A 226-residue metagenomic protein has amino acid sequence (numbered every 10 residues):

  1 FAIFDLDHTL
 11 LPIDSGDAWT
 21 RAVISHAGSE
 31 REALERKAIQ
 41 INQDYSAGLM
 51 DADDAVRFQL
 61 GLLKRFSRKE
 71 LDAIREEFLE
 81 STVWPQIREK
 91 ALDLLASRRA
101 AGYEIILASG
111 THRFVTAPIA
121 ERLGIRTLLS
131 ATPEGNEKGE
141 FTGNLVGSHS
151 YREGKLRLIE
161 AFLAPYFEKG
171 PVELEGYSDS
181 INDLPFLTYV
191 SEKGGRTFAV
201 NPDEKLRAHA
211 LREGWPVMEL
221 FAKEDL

Functional and structural regions predicted by a protein language model:
F1, A73-E76, E80-L226: C-terminal cap/substrate-recognition subdomain and adjoining C-terminal extension of metal-dependent phosphatase-like
F1-M50: Active-site neighborhood of HAD-like aspartate-dependent phosphohydrolases
F4-H8, R21-I24, V56-L62, E77-T82 (+1 more regions): Short acidic/polar alpha-helix capping motifs at helix-coil junctions
I13, E35, L49, D53 (+2 more regions): Electropositive phosphate-/nucleotide-binding environments in soluble metabolic enzymes
I13-V23, R68, T132, L145 (+1 more regions): Active-site phosphate-binding/coordination module
G16-W19, A55-V56, K138-N144: Acidic/polar active-site rim loop that often engages polyanionic ligands
N42-R68, L128-N136: Short, compositionally biased "basic patch" segments
